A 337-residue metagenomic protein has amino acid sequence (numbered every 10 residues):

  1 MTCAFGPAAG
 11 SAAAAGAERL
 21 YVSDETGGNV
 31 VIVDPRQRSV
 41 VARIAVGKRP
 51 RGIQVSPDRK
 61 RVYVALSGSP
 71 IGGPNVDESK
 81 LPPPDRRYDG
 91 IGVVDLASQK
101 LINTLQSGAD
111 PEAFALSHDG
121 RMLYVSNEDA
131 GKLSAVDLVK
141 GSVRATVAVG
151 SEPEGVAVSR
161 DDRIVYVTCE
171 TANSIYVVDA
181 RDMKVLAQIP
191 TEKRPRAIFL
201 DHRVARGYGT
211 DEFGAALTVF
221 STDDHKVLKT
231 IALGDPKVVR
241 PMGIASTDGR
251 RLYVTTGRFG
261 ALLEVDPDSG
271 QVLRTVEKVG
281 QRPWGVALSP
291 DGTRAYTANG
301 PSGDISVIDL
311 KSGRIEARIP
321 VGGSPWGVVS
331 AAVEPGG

Functional and structural regions predicted by a protein language model:
M1-G337: Predominantly soluble domains enriched in secretory-pathway, periplasmic, or organellar proteins
